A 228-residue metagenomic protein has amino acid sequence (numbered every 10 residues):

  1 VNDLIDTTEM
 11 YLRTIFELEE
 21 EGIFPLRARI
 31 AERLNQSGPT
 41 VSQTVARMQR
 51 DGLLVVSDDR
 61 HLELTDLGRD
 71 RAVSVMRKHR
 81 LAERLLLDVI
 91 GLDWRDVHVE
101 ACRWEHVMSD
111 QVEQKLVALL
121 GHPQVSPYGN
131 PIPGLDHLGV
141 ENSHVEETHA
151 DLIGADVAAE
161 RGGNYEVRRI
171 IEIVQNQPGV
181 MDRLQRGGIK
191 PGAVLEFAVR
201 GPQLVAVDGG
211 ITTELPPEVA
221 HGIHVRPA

Functional and structural regions predicted by a protein language model:
V1-N35: Extreme N-terminal segment that seeds HTH/winged-HTH DNA-binding domains in transcriptional regulators
Y11, I30, V41-D51, G192: Basic amphipathic alpha-helical segments that dock to polyanions
R27, V45, E83: Helix-turn-helix DNA-binding elements, focusing on the entry/boundary residues of the two helices that contact DNA
P39, R95: Key DNA-contact positions within bacterial/archaeal DNA-binding proteins
Q49-D59: A short, conserved structural fragment
R60-H79: Basic, amphipathic "hinge/linker" alpha-helix immediately C-terminal to the N-terminal HTH DNA-binding motif
H106-V219: Mid-protein regulatory/catalytic core that forms ligand/cofactor-binding pockets and protein-protein interaction
